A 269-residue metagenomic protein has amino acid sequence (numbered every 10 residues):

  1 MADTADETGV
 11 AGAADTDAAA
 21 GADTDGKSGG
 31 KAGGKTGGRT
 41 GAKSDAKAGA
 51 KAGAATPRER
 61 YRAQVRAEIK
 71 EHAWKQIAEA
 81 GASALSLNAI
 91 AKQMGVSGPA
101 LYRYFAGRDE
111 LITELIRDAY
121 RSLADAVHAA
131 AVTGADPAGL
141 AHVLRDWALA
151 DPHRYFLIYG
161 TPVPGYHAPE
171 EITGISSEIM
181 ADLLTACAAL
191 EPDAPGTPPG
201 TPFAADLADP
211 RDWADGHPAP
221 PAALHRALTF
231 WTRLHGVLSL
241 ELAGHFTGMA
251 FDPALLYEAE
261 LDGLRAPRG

Functional and structural regions predicted by a protein language model:
M1-A63: N-terminal intrinsically disordered/low-complexity leader segments
A2-A11, D17, T185-G269: C-terminal peripheral helix-coil segments that are non-catalytic and often amphipathic
K51-R58, F105, D109, G165 (+3 more regions): A short, mixed-charge helix-start or loop-turn motif at secondary-structure junctions
Q64, E68-K75, E79, E110-A130 (+4 more regions): Alpha-helical structural segments
E68, H72, Q76, A80-E110: Helix-turn-helix
H128, L149, H153-L157, S239-L242 (+1 more regions): Charged/polar positions within long, soluble alpha-helices
A138-G160, T173-P195: Helical hydrophobic small-molecule/effector-binding pocket
Y159-I172, A250-F251: Short helix/strand-bridging catalytic loops that position acidic/His residues to coordinate divalent metals and engage
